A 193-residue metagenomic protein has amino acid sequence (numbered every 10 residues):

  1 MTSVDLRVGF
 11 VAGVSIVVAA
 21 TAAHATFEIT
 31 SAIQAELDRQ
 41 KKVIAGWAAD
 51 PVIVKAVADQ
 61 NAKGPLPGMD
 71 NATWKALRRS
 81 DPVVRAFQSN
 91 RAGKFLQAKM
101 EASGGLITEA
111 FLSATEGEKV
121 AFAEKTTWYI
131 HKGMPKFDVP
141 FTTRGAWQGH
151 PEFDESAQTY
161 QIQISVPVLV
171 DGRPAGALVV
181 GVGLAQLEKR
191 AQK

Functional and structural regions predicted by a protein language model:
M1-V11: Bacterial N-terminal signal peptides that target proteins for export
V17-A23: N-terminal signal peptide c-region/cleavage motif recognized by signal peptidases
H24-S80, G105-L106, Q186: Juxtamembrane extracytoplasmic/periplasmic/luminal helical "stalk" adjacent to the first N-terminal
D81-Q97, E124-E152: Extracytoplasmic/periplasmic sensor domains and loops in membrane signaling proteins
D154, V168-V170: Sensor-regulatory modules in signal-transduction proteins
Q158-P167: A short beta-strand signature within small-molecule sensing/ligand-binding domains used in signal transduction
V180-R190: Helix-start (N-cap) segments at beta->loop->alpha junctions that couple sensory/regulatory domains to adjoining helices
